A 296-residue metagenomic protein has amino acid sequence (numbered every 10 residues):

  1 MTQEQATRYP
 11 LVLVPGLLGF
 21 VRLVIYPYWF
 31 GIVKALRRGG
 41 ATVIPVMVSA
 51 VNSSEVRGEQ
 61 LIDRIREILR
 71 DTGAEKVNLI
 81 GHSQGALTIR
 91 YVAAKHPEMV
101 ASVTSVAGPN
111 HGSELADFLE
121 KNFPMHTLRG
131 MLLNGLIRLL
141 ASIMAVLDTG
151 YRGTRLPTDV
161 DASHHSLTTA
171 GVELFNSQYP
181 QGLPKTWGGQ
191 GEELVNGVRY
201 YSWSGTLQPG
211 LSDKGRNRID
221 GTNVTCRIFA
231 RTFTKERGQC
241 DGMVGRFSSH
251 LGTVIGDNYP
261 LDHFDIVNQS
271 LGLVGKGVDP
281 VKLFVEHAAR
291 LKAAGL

Functional and structural regions predicted by a protein language model:
M1-Q5, G191-E192: Short boundary motifs at domain starts and secondary-structure transition points
Q3-V77, M125, M131-L133: Active-site catalytic motif of lipid deacylating hydrolases and related acyltransferases
P15, V43, E59-E173: Serine-dependent carboxylesterase/thioesterase catalytic core of lipase-like alpha/beta-hydrolase/SGNH enzymes
L17-G19, A50-V51, P109-H111, G205-G210 (+1 more regions): Short, solvent-exposed loop/turn segments at secondary-structure junctions
V24-Y26, E114-L119, L211-R216: Short aromatic-enriched loop/helix-cap "lid" or pocket-rim segments at secondary-structure transitions that line
Y28-G31, H96-E98, L119-F123, I219 (+1 more regions): Glycine-rich, phosphate-binding/catalytic loops in enzymes
Y151-L207, R216: A conserved mid-domain beta-alpha-beta active-site/ligand-binding segment of alpha/beta enzyme cores
W187-L296: C-terminal catalytic-base region of ester-bond hydrolases, centering on the histidine of the charge-relay
